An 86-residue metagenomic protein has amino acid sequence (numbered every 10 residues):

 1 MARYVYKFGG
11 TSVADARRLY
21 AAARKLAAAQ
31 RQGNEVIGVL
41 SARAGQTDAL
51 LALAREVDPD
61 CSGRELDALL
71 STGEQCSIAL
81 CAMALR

Functional and structural regions predicted by a protein language model:
M1-R86: Nucleotide/pyrophosphate-binding catalytic subdomain
